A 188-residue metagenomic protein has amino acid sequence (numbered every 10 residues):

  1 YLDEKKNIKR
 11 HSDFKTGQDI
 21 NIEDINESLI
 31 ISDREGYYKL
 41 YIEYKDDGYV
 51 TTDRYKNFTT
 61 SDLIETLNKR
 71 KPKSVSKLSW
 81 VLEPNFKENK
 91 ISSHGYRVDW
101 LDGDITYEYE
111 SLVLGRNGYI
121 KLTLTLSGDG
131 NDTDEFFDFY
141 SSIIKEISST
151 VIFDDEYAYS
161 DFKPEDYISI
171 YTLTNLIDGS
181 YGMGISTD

Functional and structural regions predicted by a protein language model:
Y1-D3, N57-T59, T172: Helix N-terminus capping/helix-initiation residues
Y1-I31: Low-complexity, Ser/Thr/Pro/Gly-rich disordered linker/stalk regions
N21-I22, S28, D33-G48, K56 (+2 more regions): Short, well-structured beta-strand
F162-T174: Cytosolic-side membrane-insertion boundary helix
Y171-D188: C-terminal single-pass membrane-anchor helix
